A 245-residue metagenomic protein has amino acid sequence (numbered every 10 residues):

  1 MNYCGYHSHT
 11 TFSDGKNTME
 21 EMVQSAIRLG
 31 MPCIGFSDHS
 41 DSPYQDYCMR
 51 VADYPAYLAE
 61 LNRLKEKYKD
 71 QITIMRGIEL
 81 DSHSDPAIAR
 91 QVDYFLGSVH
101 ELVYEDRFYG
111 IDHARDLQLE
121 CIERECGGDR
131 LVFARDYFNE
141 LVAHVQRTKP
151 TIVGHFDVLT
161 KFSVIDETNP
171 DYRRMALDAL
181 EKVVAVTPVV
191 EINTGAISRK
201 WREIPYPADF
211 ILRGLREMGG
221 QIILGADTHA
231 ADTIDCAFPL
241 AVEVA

Functional and structural regions predicted by a protein language model:
M1, G30, R147, E217-G220: Alpha-helical hydrophobic/aromatic positions enriched in membrane-embedded helices and signal peptides
M1-S82, A89, T160-D171, M175 (+4 more regions): An N-terminally biased module of ancient metal coordination in phosphate/nucleic-acid-related enzymes
I34-F36, F95, V153, V190: Hydrophobic residues within beta-strands of alpha/beta enzymes
C48-A185: Extended substrate/RNA-proximal surfaces in nucleic-acid metabolism proteins
D171-D235: Active-site-adjacent C-terminal substructures of enzyme catalytic domains
